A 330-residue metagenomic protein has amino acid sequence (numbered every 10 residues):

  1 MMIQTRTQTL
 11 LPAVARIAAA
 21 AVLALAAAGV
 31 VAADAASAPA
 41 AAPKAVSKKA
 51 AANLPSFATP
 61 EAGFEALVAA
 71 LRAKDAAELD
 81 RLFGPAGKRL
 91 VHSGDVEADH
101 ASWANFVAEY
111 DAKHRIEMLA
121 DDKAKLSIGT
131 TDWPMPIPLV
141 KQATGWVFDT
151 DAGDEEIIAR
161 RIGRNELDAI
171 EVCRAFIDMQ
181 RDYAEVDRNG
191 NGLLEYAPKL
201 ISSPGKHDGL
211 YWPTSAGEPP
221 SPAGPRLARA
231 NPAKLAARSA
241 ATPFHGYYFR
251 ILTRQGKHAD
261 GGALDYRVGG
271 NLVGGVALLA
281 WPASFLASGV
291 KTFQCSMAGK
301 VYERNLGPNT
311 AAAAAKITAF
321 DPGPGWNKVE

Functional and structural regions predicted by a protein language model:
M1-A13: N-terminal secretory signal peptides that target proteins for export/translocation
V14-G29: Bacterial N-terminal signal peptides
A36-A73, E117, G153-D178, D182: Short, low-complexity N-terminal intrinsically disordered segments enriched in polar/charged residues
D75-G87, L193-A197: Short, well-ordered alpha-helical segments enriched in acidic and aromatic residues
G87-M135, R238-H245, F249-H258, A263-L272: Surface-exposed, charged secondary-structure patches
A124-S127, T131-L167, E171-R174, K300-N305: Short beta-strand edge/turn micro-motifs at domain boundaries
Y183-A287: Flexible, glycine-rich surface segments
G274-E330: C-terminal soluble interaction/assembly domains
